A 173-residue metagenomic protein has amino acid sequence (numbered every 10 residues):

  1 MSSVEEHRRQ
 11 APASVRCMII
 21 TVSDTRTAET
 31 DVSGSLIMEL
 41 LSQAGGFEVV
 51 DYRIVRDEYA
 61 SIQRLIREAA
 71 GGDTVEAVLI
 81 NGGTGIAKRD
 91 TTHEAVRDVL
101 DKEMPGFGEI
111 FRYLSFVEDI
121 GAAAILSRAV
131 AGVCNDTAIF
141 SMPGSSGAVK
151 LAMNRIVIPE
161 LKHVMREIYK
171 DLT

Functional and structural regions predicted by a protein language model:
M1-T173: Non-catalytic beta/alpha edge segments that cap or flank active sites
